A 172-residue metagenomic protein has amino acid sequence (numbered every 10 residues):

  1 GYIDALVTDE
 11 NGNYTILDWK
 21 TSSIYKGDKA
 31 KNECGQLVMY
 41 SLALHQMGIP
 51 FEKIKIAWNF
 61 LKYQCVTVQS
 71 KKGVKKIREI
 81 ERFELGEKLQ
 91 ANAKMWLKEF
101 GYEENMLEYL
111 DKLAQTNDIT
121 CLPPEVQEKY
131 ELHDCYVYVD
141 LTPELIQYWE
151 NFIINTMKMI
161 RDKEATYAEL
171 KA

Functional and structural regions predicted by a protein language model:
G1-V38, L42-M47: Non-catalytic protein-protein interaction segments used by genome-maintenance enzymes to assemble and couple activities
H45-A172: Metal-dependent nuclease catalytic regions and adjoining charged, substrate-binding loops involved in nucleic-acid end
